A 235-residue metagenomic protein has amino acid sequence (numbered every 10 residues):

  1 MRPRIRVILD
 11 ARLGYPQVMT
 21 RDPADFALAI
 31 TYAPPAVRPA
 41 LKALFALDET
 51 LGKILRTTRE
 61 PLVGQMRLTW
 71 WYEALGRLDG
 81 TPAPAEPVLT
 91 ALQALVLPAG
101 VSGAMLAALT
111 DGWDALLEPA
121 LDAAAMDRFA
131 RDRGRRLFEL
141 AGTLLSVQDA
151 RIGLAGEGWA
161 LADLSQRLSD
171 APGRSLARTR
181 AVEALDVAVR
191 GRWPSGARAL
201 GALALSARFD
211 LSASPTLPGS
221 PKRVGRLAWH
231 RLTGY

Functional and structural regions predicted by a protein language model:
R2-I5: Extreme N-terminal basic, low-complexity initiation segments that serve as generic localization/processing leaders
I8-W70, T81-P87, M105-G112, A130-Y235: Catalytic cores of Mg2+-dependent Asp-rich isoprenoid enzymes
E73-D122: Hydrophobic/aromatic-rich structural module bridging two neighboring secondary-structure elements via a short loop
P119-R131: Extended, solvent-exposed, turn-rich assembly/linker loops in the middle of proteins
